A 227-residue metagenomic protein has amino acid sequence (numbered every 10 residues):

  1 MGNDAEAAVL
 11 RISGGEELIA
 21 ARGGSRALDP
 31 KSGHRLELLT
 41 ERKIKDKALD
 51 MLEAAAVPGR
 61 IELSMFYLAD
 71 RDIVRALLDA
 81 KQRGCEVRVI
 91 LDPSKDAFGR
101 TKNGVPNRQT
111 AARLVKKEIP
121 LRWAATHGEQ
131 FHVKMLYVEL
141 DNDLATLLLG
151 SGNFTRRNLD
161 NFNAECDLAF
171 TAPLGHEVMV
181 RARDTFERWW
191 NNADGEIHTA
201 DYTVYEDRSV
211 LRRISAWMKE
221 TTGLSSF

Functional and structural regions predicted by a protein language model:
M1-A48: Active-site cores of enzymes that catalyze phosphoryl transfer or operate on phosphate-rich substrates
G2, K45, L49, E53-P58 (+1 more regions): DNA replication sliding-clamp ring fold and its partner-interaction surfaces
A5-E6, L52-E53, F186-E187: Short, Φ-rich (hydrophobic/aromatic) sequence segments
R22-R26, D50-E53, E86, A111: Short amphipathic alpha-helical segments, especially helix-boundary/capping motifs
E37, E41, M65-F66, A124: Glycine- and other small-residue-rich loops at beta-strand/loop junctions that grip anionic moieties
K43-D50, R71, R75: Short, contiguous clusters of charged residues that form electrostatic/catalytic patches at enzyme active sites, used
A56-R60, Y67-F227: PLD/PLD-like phosphodiesterase catalytic module centered on the HKD motif
